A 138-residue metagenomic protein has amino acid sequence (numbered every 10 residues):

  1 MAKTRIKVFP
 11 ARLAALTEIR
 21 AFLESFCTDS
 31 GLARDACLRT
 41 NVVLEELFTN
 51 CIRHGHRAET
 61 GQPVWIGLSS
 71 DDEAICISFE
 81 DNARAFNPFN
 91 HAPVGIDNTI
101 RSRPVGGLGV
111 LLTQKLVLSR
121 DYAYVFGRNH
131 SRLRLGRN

Functional and structural regions predicted by a protein language model:
M1-K7, Q114-N138: Flexible, glycine-/charge-rich segments associated with ATP-binding catalytic modules
A2-R34: Helix-loop-beta hinge of the Bergerat
L23-E45, S102-R103: Conserved short strand/loop->alpha-helix "switch" segment adjacent to the catalytic nucleotide/phosphoryl-transfer site
E45-N50, K115: Conserved polar catalytic motif of the HATPase_c/GHKL fold
C51-H56: Short helix-loop "hinge" at the ATP-lid/N-box region of the Bergerat-fold HATPase_c
P63-E73: Short beta-strand/loop element within the Bergerat-fold HATPase_c
C76-V105: Glycine-rich/acidic phosphate-handling loop/turn and adjacent ATP-lid/helix of nucleotide-binding kinase/ATPase domains
S102-V117: Glycine-rich phosphate-binding loop
